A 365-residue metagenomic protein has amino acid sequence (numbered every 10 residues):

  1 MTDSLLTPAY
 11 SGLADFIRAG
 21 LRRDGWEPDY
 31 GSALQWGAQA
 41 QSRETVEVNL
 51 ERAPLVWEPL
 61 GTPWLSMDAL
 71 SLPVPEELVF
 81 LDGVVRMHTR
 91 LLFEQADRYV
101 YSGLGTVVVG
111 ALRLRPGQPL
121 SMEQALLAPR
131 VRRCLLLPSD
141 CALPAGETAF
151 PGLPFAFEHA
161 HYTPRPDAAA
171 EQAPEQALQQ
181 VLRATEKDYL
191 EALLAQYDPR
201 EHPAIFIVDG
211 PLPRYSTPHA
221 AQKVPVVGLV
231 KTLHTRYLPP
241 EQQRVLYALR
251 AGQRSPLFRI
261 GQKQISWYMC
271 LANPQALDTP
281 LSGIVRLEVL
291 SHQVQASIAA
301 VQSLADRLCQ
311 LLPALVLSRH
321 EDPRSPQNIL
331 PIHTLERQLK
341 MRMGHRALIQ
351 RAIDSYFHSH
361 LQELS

Functional and structural regions predicted by a protein language model:
T2-L72, E76, R90-F93, P119-S365: Long, contiguous domain-sized segments
V79-L81: Short hydrophobic beta-strand that contains or immediately precedes a catalytic carboxylate
G83-T89: Short acidic, Gly/Ser-rich segments with clustered Asp/Glu that frequently serve as metal-coordination loops in enzyme
V85, D97, S102: Active-site-adjacent structural elements in enzyme catalytic domains
V100-A125: Charge-dense polyanion-binding interfaces
